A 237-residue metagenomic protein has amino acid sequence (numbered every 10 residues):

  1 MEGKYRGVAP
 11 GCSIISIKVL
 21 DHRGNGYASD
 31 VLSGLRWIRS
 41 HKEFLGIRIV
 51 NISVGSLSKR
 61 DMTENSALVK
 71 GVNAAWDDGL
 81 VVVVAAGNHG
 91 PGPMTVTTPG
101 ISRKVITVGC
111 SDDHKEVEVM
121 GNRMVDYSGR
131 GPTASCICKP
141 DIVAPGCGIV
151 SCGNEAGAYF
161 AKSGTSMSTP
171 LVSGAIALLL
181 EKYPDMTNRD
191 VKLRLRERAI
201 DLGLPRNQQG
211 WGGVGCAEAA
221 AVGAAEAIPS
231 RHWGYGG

Functional and structural regions predicted by a protein language model:
M1-S29, L45-R48, D77, I101-K104 (+3 more regions): Subtilisin-like serine protease catalytic core
E2, I15-D21, T95-T98, G146-Q209: Hydrolase catalytic cores
E2, L32-L35, V69, M124 (+4 more regions): Extracytoplasmic/secreted envelope proteins and their assembly/folding machinery, especially bacterial periplasmic
K18-R23, G55-L57, A86-G90, S111-H114 (+2 more regions): Acidic, glycine-rich active-site loops and adjacent beta-strand->loop/helix elements that engage anionic groups
V19-K104, A134-I137, G153-T169, Q208: Substrate-binding/access-modulating region of protease and related hydrolase catalytic domains
R36, S40-E43, D77-D78, D113 (+8 more regions): Generic secondary-structure signature for well-ordered alpha-helical cores
I47-N51, E181-G237: C-terminal subdomain of the subtilisin-like protease fold in secreted/lumenal serine endopeptidases
G100-E181, E218: Extracellular S/T/G-rich loop segment that most often corresponds to the catalytic His/Ser-adjacent loop
